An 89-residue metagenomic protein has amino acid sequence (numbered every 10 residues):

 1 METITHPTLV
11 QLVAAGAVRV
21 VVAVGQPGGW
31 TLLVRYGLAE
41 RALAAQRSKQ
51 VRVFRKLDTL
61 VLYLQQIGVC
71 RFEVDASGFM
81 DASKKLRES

Functional and structural regions predicted by a protein language model:
M1-T31, L38-A39: Short N-terminal "domain-start" leader segments that mark the transition from disordered tails or signal peptides into
E2-P7, L43-S48, E88: N-terminal start-of-chain detector that recognizes signal peptides and the immediate post-cleavage beginning
P7, A15, K49, L60-Y63 (+1 more regions): A generic structural micro-environment signature that highlights single residues at secondary-structure boundaries
A23-K49, V74-F79: Short aromatic-glycine-(Arg/Gly/Cys) micro-motifs in beta-strand/loop hairpins
L38-A39, D58, L86-S89: Alpha-helix boundary/capping detector
R41-I67: Acidic, aromatic-enriched beta-alpha/helix-loop junctions
Y63-S89: Mixed-charge, Lys/Arg-enriched low-complexity segments
